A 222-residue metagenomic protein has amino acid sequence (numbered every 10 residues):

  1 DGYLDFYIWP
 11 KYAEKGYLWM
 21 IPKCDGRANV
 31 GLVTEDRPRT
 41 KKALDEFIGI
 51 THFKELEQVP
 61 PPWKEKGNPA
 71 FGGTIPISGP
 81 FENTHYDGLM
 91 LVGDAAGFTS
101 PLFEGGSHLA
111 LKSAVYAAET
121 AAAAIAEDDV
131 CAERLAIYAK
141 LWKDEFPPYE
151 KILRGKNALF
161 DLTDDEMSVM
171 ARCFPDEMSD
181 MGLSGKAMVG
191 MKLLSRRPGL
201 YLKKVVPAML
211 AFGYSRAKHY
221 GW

Functional and structural regions predicted by a protein language model:
D1-I48: Conserved FAD-binding catalytic core of PHBH/FMO-like flavoproteins
W9-K11, K23-C24, G73, G93-A95 (+1 more regions): Fold-independent oxyanion-binding glycine-rich loops and adjacent beta-strand/coil segments at enzyme active sites
C24, I50-T51, T120, L153-F160 (+2 more regions): Juxtamembrane/interface motifs at transmembrane-helix termini
P38-T120, A126: FAD/FMN-dependent oxidoreductases across multiple families
G49, F53, K143-P147, D176: Residue-level marker of structural boundaries
E119-V169: Active-site-proximal substrate-binding core of FAD-dependent oxidoreductases
D165-W222: C-terminal auxiliary extensions adjacent to catalytic cores
